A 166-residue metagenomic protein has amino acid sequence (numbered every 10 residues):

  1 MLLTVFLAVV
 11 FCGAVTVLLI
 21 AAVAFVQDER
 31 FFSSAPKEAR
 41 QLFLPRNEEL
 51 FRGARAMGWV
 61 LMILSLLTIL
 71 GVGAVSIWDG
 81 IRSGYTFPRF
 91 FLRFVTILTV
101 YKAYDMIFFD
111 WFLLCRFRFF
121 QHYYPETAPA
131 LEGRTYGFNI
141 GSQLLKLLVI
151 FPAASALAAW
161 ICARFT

Functional and structural regions predicted by a protein language model:
M1-T96, V100-T166: Juxtamembrane/disordered regions of integral membrane proteins
